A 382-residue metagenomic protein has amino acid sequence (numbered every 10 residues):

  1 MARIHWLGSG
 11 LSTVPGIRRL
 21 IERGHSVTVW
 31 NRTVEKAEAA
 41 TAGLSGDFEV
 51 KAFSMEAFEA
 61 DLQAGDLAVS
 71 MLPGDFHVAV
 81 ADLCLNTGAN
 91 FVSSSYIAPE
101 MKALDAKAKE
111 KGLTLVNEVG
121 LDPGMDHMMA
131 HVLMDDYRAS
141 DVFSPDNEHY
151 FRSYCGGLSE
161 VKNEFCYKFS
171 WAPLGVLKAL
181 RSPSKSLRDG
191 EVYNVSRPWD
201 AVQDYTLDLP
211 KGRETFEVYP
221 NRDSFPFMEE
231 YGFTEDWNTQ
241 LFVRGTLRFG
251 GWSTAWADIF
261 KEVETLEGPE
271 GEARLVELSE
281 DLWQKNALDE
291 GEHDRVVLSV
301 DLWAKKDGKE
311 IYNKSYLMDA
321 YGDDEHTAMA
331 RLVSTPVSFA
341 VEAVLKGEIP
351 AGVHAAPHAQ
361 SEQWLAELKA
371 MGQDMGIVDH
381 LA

Functional and structural regions predicted by a protein language model:
I4-S9: Conserved N-terminal Rossmann-fold NAD(P)-binding element of oxidoreductases
L11-T13: Hydrophobic/small residue at the entry helix of a nucleotide-binding pocket
V27-A40: NAD(P)-binding Rossmann-fold cofactor-contacting core
S45-A57: Rossmann-fold cofactor-recognition segment
D66-M71, V92-S93: N-terminal Rossmann-like NAD(P) cofactor-binding module of classical short-chain dehydrogenase/reductase
L83-M101: ADP-ribose/adenylate-binding Rossmann-like module
S95-L115: Rossmann-fold NAD(P)-binding glycine/threonine-rich loop
D136-A382: C-terminal catalytic/substrate-binding lobe primarily of soluble NAD(P)-dependent oxidoreductases
